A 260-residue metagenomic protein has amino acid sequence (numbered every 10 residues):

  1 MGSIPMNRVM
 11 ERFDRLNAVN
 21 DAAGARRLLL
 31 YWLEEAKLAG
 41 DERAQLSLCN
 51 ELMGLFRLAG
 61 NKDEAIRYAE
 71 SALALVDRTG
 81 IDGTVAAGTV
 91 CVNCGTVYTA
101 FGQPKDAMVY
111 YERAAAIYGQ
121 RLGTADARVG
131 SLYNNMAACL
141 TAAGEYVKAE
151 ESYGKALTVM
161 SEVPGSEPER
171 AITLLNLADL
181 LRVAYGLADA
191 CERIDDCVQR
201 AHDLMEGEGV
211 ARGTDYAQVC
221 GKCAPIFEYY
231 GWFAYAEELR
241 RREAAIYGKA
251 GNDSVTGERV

Functional and structural regions predicted by a protein language model:
M1-A59, N252-V260: Flexible inter-repeat linkers and adjacent short helices within tandem amphipathic alpha-helical repeat scaffolds
S3, G40-Q45, G80-G88, L122-G130 (+4 more regions): Helix N-cap/loop-to-helix boundary motif
M10-N20, A44-L58, A69, V85-A100 (+3 more regions): Conserved alpha-helical positions within TPR/SEL1-like repeat arrays
L30-E35, L73-R78, A115-Q120, L157-E162 (+2 more regions): Amphipathic alpha-helical segments of tetratricopeptide repeats
G154, E192-D203, E228-G251: TPR/TPR-like (Sel1-like) alpha-helical repeat modules
